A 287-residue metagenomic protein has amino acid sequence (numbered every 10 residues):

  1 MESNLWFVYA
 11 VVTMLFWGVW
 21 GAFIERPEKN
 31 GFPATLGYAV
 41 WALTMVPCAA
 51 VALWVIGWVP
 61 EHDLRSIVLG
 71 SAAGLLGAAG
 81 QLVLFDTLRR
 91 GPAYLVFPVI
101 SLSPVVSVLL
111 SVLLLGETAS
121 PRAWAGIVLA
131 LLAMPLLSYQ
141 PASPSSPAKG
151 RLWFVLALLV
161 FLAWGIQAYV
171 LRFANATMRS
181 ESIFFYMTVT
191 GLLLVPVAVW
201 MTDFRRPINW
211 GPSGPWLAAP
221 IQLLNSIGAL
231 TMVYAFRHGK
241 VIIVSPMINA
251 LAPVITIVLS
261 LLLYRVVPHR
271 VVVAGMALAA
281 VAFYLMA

Functional and structural regions predicted by a protein language model:
M1-L75, L82-R90, P121, P141-L158 (+3 more regions): Membrane-interface interhelical linkers
M1-V11, V105-L162, H269-A287: Juxtamembrane helix-loop boundary signature in multi-pass membrane transporters
F16, F23, L76-G77, V83 (+10 more regions): Hydrophobic residues within membrane-embedded alpha-helical segments of Major Facilitator Superfamily
G37-Y38, I183-F184, V244: Juxtamembrane helix-start motifs in multi-pass secondary transporters
T44-C48, V99-L113, T190-L194, G228 (+2 more regions): Alpha-helical transmembrane segments of compact multi-pass small-molecule transporters, enriched in specific families
A49-I56, Q81-L84, V108-S111, A130-P141 (+4 more regions): Structural signal for membrane-spanning alpha-helices in multi-pass inner-membrane proteins, emphasizing helix cores
A49-I56, V108-A119, W164-A176, N225-R237 (+1 more regions): Hydrophobic alpha-helical transmembrane segments in multi-pass integral membrane proteins
R90, Y94-L102, W124, I243-A250: Replace "multi-pass membrane enzymes" with "multi-pass membrane proteins
